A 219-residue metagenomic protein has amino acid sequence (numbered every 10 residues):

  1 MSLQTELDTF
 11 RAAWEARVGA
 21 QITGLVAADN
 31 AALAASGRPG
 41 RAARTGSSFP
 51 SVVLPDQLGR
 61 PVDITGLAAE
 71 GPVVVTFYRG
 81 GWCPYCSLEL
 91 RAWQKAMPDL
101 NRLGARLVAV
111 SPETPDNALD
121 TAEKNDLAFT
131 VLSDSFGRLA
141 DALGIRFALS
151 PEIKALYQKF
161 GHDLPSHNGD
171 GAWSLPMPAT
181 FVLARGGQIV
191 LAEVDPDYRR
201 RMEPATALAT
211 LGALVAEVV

Functional and structural regions predicted by a protein language model:
S2-L33: N-terminal leader/targeting and pre-domain segments
A27, A31-T65: N-terminal "domain-start" segment that seeds a small globular fold
A27-A34, K154-D163, G212-V219: Short, positively charged
T65-W93: Short active-site neighborhood of thiol/selenol oxidoreductases, capturing the structured segment around
E89-A142: Structural microenvironment flanking redox-active thiols in thiol-disulfide oxidoreductases
D134-R200: Thiol/selenol-based redox catalytic cores and closely related redox-interacting motifs
P196-E217: A short, polar/charged loop-to-alpha-helix boundary motif
